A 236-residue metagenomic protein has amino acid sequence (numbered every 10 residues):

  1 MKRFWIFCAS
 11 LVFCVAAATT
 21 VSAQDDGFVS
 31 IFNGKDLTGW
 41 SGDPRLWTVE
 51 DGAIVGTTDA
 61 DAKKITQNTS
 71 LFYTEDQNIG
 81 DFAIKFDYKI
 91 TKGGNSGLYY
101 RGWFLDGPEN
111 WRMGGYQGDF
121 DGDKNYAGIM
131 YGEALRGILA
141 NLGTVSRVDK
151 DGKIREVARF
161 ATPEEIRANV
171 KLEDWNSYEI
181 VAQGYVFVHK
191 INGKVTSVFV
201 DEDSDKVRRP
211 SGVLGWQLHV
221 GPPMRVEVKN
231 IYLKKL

Functional and structural regions predicted by a protein language model:
M1-A9: Bacterial N-terminal signal peptides that target proteins for export
R3, A16-A17: Low-complexity intrinsically disordered segments
C8-A16: Bacterial N-terminal signal peptides
V21-L236: Carbohydrate-interacting regions of secretory-pathway proteins
